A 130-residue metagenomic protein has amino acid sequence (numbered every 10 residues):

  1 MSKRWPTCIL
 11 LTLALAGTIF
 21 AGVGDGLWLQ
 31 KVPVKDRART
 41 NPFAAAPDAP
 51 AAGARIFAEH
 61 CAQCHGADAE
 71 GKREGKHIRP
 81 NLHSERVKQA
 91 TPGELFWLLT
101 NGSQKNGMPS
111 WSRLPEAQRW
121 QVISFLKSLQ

Functional and structural regions predicted by a protein language model:
M1-I9: Bacterial N-terminal signal peptides that target proteins for export
C8-T18: Bacterial N-terminal signal peptides
L10, P42, S84, M108-W111: Generic anion/oxyanion-binding catalytic loop in active/binding sites
G22-D25, K72, K76-N81, T100-L129: Axial heme c-ligation environment in periplasmic c-type cytochrome domains
G26-I56: Electrostatic cytochrome c docking/interface patches
F43-A44, P50, A54, G66-T100: Gly/Gly-Pro-rich "capping" loops immediately C-terminal to redox-active cysteine motifs in periplasmic/lumenal
G53, F57-A67, V122-L126: The canonical Cys-X-X-Cys-His
